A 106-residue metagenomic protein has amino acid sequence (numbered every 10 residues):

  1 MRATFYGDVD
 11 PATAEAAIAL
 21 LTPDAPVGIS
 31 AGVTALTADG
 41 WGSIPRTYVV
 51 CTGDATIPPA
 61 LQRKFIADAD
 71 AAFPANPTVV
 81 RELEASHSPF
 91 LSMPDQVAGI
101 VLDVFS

Functional and structural regions predicted by a protein language model:
M1-T13, L20, P58: Flexible, surface-exposed loop/gating regions in the mature catalytic domains of secreted/periplasmic hydrolases
A19-G40, I44: Active-site nucleophile elbow and catalytic-triad environment of alpha/beta-hydrolase enzymes
W41-R46, N76-T78: Short, proline-enriched alpha-helix->beta-strand connector loops that line the catalytic pocket of alpha/beta-hydrolase
P45-A55: Conserved strand-to-loop "acid loop" that flanks and positions the catalytic carboxylate
A55-F65: Conserved alpha/beta-hydrolase "acid-adjacent" motif
A72-S106: Catalytic active-site module of serine/aspartate enzymes centered on a nucleophile-bearing elbow/loop
